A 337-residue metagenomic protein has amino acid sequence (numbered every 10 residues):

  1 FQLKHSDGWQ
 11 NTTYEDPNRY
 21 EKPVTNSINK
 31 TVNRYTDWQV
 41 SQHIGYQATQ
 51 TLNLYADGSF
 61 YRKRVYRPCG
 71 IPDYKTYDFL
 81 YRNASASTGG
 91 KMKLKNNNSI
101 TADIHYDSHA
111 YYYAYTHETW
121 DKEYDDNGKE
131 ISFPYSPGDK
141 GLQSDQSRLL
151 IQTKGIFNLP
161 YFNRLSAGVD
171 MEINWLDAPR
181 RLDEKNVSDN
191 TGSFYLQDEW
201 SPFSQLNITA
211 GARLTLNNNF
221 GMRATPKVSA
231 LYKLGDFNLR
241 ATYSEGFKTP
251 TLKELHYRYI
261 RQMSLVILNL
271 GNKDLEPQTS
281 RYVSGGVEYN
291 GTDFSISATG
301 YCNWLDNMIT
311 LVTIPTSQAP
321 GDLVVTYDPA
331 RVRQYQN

Functional and structural regions predicted by a protein language model:
F1-F79: Periplasmic-side early beta-strands and strand-to-turn transitions of outer-membrane beta-barrels
F1-K4, G45, D57-S59, S87 (+7 more regions): Transmembrane beta-strands of outer-membrane beta-barrel proteins
Q10-N18, D57-Y61, Y66-Y74, Y112-K129 (+6 more regions): Outer-membrane beta-barrel translocator domains and adjoining extracellular loop/strand segments of Gram-negative
R19-K22, K30-T36, K75-R82, D139-S147 (+5 more regions): Replace "Gram-negative outer membrane beta-barrel proteins" with "bacterial and organellar outer membrane beta-barrel
E21-I28, P68-Y74, N83-S85, K129-D139 (+5 more regions): Extracytoplasmic loops and strand-loop junctions of Gram-negative outer membrane beta-barrel proteins
T49, P160-S166, L176, R180-D306: Structural signature of Gram-negative outer-membrane beta-barrels, strongest in the C-terminal barrel of TonB-dependent
Y81, Y106-T209, Q334-Q336: Outer-membrane beta-barrel transmembrane domain signature of Gram-negative proteins, especially the mid-to-C-terminal
G138, L142-S144, R148-K154, V187 (+3 more regions): Outer membrane beta-barrel strand-and-loop segments of large Gram-negative receptors, especially TonB-dependent
